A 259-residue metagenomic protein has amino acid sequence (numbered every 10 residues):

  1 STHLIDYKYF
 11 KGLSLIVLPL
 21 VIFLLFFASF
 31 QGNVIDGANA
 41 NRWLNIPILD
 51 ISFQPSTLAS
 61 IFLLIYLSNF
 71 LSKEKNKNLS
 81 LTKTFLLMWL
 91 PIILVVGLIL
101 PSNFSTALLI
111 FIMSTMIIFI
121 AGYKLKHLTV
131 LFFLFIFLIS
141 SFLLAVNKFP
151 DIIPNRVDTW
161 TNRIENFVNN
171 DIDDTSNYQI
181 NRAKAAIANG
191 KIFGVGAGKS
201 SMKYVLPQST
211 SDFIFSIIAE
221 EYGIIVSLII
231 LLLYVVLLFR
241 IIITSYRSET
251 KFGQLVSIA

Functional and structural regions predicted by a protein language model:
S1-S102: Membrane-helix boundary/helix-loop-helix interface segments in multi-pass membrane proteins
L15-I22, T84-L98, F104-D151: Hydrophobic alpha-helical segments of polytopic membrane proteins
F26-N33, N147, L238, I242-S245: Transmembrane helix-loop junctions and nearby membrane-interface residues
G37-W43, F132-V226, F252: Hydrophobic, glycine- and aromatic-enriched re-entrant/interface helices and adjoining loop segments
S52-A59, N103-F111, S227-L231: Structural signature of hydrophobic alpha-helical transmembrane segments
L64, S68, V235-I242: Alpha-helical transmembrane segments of polytopic integral membrane proteins, especially the permease/helical cores
E221-L238: Hydrophobic alpha-helical transmembrane segments
I243-A259: Loop-to-helix entry and N-terminal half of a specific, functionally important transmembrane alpha helix in multi-pass
